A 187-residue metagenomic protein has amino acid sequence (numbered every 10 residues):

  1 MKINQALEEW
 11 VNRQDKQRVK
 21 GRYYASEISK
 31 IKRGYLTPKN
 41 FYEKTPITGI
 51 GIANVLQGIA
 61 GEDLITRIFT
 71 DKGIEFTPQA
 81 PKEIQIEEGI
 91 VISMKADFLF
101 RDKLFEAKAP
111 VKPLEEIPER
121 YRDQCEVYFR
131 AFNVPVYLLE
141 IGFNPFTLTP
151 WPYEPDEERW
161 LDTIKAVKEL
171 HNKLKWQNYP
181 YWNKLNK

Functional and structural regions predicted by a protein language model:
M1-L104, V111: Metal-dependent nuclease catalytic cores that hydrolyze phosphodiester bonds in DNA/RNA, characterized by
Q5, E9-R13, R67-E75, R122-D123 (+3 more regions): Polar/charged alpha-helical tracts
K16, S29, F41, V134 (+2 more regions): A generic structural signal for solvent-exposed, polar alpha-helical segments
K30-L36, Q177-K187: Cysteine-cluster motifs in flexible loop/terminal segments that predominantly coordinate metals
P78-Y179: Nucleic-acid nuclease catalytic cores
